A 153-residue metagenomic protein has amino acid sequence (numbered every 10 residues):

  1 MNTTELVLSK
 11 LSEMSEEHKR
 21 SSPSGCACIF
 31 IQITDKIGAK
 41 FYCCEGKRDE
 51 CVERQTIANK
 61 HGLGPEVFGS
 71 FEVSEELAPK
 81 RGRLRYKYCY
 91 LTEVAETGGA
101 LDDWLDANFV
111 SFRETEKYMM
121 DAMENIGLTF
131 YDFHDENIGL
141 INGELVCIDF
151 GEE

Functional and structural regions predicted by a protein language model:
M1-K19: Juxta-kinase regulatory segment immediately upstream of eukaryotic protein kinase catalytic domains
E16-I57, L63: ATP-binding glycine-rich loop module of kinase domains
Q32, F41, L91-V94, L140: Conserved hydrophobic "DFG−1" position in protein kinase catalytic cores
Y42-E45, E96, E152: Short beta-strand-loop-alpha-helix junction that forms the active-site gateway of nucleic-acid-processing nucleases
G62-T115: Conserved structural core of kinase catalytic domains
M120-L128: Protein kinase catalytic-loop region centered on the HRD/HxD motif
T129-E153: Catalytic activation segment of kinase domains across protein kinase-like and atypical kinase folds
